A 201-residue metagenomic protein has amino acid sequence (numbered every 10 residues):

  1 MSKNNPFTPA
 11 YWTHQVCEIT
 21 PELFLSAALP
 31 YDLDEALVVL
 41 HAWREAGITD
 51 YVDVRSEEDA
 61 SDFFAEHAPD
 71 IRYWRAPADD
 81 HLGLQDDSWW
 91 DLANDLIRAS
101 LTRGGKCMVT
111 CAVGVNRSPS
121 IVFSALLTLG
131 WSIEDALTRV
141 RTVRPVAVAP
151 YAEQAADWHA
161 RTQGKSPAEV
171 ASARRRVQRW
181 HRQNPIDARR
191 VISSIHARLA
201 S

Functional and structural regions predicted by a protein language model:
M1-A10, Q15-V16, F24-S26, D32 (+2 more regions): Intrinsically disordered, low-complexity regulatory segments that flank or lie outside the structured catalytic cores
F7-C107, S124-H159, S166: Cysteine-based protein phosphatase catalytic domain of the PTP/DSP
V115-S120: Glycine-rich nucleophile elbow surrounding the catalytic serine of serine-hydrolase chemistry
A125-G130, P145-V146, A156, Q163 (+1 more regions): A compact, surface-exposed functional segment
P150-N184: Charged C-terminal helix
